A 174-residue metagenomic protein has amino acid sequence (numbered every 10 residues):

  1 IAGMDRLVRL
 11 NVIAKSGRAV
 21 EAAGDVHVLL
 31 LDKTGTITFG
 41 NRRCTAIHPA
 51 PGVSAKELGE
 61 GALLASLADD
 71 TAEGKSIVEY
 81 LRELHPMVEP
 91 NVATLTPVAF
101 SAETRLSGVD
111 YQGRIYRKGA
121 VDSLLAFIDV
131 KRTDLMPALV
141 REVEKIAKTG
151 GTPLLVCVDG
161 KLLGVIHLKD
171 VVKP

Functional and structural regions predicted by a protein language model:
I1-L67, P86: Conserved catalytic phosphorylation-site environment of P-type ATPases
A22-D25, E73, I77: General structural feature for long, well-ordered alpha-helical segments within catalytic domains of soluble enzymes
R42-R43, I77, V121: N-terminal sensory regulatory modules of PAS/LOV and PAS-like folds
E57-G61, S76, A138-R141: Long, highly charged amphipathic alpha-helices
L67-E73: Short glycine/threonine-rich catalytic loop with a Thr-x-Gly-x-Asp
E73, L81-P174: Signature of the cytosolic headpiece of P-type E1-E2 ATPases
